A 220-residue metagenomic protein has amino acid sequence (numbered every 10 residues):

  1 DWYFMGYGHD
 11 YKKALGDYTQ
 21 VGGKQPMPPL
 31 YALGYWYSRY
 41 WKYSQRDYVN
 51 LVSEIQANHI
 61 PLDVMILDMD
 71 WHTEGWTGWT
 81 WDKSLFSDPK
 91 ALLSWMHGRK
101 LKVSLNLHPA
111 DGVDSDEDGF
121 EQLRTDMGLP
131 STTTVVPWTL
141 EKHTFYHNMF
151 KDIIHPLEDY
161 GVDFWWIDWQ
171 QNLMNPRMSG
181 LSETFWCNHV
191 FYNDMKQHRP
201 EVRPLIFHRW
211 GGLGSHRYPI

Functional and structural regions predicted by a protein language model:
D1-I220: Catalytic-domain carbohydrate-binding cleft regions of carbohydrate-active enzymes
